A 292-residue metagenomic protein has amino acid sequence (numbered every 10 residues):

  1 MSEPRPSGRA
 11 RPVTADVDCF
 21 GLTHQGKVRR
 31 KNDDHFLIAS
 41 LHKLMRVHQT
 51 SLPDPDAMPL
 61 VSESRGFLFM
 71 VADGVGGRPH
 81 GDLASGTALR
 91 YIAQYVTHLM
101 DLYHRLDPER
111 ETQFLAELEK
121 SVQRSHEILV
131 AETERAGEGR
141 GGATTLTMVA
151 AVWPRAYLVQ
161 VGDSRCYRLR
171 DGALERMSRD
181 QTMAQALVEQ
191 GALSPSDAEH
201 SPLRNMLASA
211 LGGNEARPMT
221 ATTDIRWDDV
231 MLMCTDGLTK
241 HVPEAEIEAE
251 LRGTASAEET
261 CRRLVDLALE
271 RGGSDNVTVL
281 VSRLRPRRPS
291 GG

Functional and structural regions predicted by a protein language model:
M1-G292: PP2C/PPM-type serine/threonine phosphatase catalytic domain
